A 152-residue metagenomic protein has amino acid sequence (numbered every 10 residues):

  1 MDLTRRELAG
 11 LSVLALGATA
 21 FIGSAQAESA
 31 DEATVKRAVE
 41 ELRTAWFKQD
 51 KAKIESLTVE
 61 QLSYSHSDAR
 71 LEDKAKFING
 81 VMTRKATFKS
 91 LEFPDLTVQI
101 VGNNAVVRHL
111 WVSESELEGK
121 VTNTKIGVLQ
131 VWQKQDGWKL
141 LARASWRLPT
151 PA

Functional and structural regions predicted by a protein language model:
M1-E7, S12-A20: N-terminal secretory signal peptides
G10-L16, Q26-S56, S63-A152: A beta-strand edge to alpha-helix "cap/lid" segment located at domain peripheries
